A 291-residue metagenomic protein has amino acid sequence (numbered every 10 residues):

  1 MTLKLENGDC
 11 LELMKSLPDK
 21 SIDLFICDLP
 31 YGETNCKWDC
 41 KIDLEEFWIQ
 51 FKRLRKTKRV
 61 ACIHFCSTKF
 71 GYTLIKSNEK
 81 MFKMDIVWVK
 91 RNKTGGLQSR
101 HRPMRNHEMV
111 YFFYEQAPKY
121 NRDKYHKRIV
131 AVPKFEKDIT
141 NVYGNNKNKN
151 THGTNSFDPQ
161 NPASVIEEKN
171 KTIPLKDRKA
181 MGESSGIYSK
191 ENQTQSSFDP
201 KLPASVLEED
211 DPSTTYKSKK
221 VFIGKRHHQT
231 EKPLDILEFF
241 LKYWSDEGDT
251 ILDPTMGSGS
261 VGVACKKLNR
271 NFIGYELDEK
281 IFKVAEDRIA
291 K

Functional and structural regions predicted by a protein language model:
T2, I289-K291: Positively charged, low-complexity nucleic-acid-binding target-recognition regions
T2-G274, K280-F282: Core catalytic lobe of class I
A285-E286: Conserved SAM-binding loop
